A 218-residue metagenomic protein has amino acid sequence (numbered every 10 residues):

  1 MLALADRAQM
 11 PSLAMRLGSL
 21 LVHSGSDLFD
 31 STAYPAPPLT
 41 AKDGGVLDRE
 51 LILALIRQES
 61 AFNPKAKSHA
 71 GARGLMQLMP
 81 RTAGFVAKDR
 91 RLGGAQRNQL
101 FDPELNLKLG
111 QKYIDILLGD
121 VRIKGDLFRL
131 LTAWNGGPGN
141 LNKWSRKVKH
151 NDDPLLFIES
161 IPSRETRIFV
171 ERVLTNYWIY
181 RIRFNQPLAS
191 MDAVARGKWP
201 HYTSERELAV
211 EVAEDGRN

Functional and structural regions predicted by a protein language model:
M1-N218: Catalytic glycan-binding domains that act on GlcNAc-containing polysaccharides
